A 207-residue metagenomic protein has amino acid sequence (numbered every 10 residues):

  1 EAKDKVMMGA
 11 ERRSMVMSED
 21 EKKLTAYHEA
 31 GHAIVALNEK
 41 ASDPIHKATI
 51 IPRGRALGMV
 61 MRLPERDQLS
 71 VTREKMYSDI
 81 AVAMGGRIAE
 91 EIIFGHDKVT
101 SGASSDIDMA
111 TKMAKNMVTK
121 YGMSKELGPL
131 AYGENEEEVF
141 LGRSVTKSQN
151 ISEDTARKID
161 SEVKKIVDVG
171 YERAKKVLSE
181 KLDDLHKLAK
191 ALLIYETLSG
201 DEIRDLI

Functional and structural regions predicted by a protein language model:
D4-E19: P-loop NTPase nucleotide-binding/switch module
V16, D20-Y27, A33-I207: Soluble catalytic regions of large protease machineries
